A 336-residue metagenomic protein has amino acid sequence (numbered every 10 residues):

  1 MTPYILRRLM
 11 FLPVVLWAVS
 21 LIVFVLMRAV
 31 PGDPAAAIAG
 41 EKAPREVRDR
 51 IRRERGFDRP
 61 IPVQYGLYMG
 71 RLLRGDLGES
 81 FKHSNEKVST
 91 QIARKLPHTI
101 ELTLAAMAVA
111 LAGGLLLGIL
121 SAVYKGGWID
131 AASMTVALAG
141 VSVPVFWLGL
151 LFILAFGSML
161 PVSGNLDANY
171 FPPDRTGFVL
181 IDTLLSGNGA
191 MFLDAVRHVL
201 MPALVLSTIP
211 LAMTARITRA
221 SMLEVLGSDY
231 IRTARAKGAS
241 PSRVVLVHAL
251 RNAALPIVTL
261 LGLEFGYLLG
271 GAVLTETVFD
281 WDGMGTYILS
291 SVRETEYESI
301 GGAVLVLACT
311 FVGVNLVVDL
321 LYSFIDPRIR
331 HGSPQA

Functional and structural regions predicted by a protein language model:
T2-P3, L96-I129, V145, P173-A336: Alpha-helical transmembrane segments of integral membrane proteins, especially multi-pass inner/plasma-membrane
L6-L16: N-terminal signal-anchor/signal peptide hydrophobic helix marking the start of the first transmembrane segment
L9, I51, I61-L77, V88 (+9 more regions): Hydrophobic alpha-helical segments of integral membrane proteins, encompassing both true transmembrane helices
V15-G66, F156-M191: Hydrophobic alpha-helical transmembrane segments of membrane transport/permease proteins and related membrane-embedded
D58-L115: An internal, D/E-rich "acidic patch" concept
D130-L154: Pore- or pathway-lining transmembrane helices of multi-pass membrane proteins that form conduits for solutes/ions
